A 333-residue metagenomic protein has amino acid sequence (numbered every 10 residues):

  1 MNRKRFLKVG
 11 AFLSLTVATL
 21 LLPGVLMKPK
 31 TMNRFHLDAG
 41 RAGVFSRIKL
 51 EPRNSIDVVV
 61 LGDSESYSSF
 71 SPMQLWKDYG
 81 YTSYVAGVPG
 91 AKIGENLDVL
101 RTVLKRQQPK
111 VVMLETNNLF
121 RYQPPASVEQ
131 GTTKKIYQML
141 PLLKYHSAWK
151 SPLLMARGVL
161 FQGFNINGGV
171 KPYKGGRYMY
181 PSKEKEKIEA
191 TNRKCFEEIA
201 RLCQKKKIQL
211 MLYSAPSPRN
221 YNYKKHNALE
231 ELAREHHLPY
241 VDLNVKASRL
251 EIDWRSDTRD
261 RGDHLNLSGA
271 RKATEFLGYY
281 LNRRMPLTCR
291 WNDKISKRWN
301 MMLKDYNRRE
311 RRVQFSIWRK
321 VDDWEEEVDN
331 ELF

Functional and structural regions predicted by a protein language model:
M1-T16: N-terminal Sec-pathway targeting helices
L15, T19-T82, K92-V99: Membrane/wall-proximal cationic-aromatic binding patches
V60, V85-P89, K183-E189, Y213-R219 (+1 more regions): Second-shell loop/turn segments in exported
L61, E65-K144: Membrane-embedded segments
F70, Q74, E95-V99, K134-L154 (+6 more regions): Extracytoplasmic/secreted proteins, especially bacterial periplasmic and envelope-associated proteins
V111-Y122, V170-L250: Conserved, well-ordered alpha-helix/loop/beta-strand core segments that scaffold catalytic motifs
P125-Q209, R290-F333: Secreted/periplasmic serine-hydrolase-like ester/acetyl group-modifying domain
T258-R298: Histidine-centered active-site loop/cap adjacent to the catalytic His in serine esterases/O-acetyl transfer systems
